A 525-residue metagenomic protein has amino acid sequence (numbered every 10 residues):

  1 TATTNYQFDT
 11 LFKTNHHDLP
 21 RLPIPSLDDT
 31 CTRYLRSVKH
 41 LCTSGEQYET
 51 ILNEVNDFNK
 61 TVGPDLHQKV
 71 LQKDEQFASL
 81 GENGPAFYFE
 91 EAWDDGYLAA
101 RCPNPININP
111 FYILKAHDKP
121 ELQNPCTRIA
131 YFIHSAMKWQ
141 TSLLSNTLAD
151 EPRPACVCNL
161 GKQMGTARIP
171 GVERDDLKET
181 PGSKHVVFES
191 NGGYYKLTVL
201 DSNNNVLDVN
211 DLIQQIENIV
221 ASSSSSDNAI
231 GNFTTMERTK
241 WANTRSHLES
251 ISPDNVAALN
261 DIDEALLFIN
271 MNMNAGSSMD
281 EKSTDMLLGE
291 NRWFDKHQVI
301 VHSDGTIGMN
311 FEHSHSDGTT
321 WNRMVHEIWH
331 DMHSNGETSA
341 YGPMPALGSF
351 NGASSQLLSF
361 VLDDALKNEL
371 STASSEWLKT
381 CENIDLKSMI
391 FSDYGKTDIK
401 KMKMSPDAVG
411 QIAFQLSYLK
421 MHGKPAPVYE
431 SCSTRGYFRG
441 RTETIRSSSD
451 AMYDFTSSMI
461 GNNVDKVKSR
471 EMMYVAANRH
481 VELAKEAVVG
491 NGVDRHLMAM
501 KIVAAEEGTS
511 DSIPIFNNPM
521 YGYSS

Functional and structural regions predicted by a protein language model:
T1-D295, S303-G305, E312, S316-S525: Long, Pro/Ser/Thr-rich low-complexity/intrinsically disordered regulatory tracts in eukaryotic proteins
